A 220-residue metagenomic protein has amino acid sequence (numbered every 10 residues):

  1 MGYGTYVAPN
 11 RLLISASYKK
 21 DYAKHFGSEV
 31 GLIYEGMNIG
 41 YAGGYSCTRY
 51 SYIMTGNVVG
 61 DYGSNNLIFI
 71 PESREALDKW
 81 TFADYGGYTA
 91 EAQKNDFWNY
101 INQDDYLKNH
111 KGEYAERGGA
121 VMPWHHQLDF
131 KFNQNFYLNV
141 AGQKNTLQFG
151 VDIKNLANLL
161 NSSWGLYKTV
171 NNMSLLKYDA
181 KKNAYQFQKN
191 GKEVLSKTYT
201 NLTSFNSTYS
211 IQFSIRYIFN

Functional and structural regions predicted by a protein language model:
M1-G4, M173-L175: Catalytic cores of eukaryotic secretory-pathway lumenal/extracellular enzymes that build and remodel glycoconjugates
G2-A8, A120-M122, T203-F205: Replace "Gram-negative outer membrane beta-barrel proteins" with "bacterial and organellar outer membrane beta-barrel
Y3-K24: Repeat-solenoid scaffold signature
A8-L12, W124-L128, N145, S207-I211: Residues that define the transmembrane beta-barrel architecture of outer-membrane proteins
I14-Y18, L32, F130-Q134, V151 (+1 more regions): Residues on the lipid-exposed face of transmembrane beta-strands in outer-membrane beta-barrel proteins
K20, Y34-Y41, I153-L159, F219: Transmembrane beta-strands of outer-membrane beta-barrel pores
F26-A141, Q148, S174-T200: Extracytoplasmic gating/loop element in the C-terminal half of outer-membrane beta-barrel translocons and assembly
N161-N220: C-terminal beta-signal and terminal closure region of outer-membrane beta-barrel proteins
